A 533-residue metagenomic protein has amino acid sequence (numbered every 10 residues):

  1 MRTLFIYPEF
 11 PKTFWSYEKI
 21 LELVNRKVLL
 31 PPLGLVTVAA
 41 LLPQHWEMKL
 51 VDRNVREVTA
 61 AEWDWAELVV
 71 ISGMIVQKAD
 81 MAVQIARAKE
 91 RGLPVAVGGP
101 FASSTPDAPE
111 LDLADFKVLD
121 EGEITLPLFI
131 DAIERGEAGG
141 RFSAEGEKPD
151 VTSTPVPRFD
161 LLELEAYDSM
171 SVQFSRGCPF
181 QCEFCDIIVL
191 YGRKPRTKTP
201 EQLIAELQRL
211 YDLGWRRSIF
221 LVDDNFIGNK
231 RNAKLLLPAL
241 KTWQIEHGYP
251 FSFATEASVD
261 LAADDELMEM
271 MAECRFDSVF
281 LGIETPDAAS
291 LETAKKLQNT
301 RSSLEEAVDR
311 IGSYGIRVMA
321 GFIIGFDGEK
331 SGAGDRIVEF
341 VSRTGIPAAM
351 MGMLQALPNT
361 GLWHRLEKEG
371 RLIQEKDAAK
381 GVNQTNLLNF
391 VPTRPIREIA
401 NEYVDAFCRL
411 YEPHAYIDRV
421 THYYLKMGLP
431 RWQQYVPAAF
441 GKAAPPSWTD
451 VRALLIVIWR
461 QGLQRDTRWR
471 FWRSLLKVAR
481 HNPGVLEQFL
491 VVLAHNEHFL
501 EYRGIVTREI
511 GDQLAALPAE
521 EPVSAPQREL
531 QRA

Functional and structural regions predicted by a protein language model:
M1-W215: Acidic, low-complexity intrinsically disordered segments
R2-F5, E47, E62, D377-A378 (+1 more regions): Radical SAM enzyme core and accessory elements
F5, I71, L221-D223, L281 (+1 more regions): Conserved beta-strand positions
F10-S16, S104-A108, K230-R231, A289-A294 (+3 more regions): Flexible glycine/acidic-rich beta-alpha junction loops that bind and position SAM and/or redox cofactors in anaerobic
T37-L41, A239, D405: Amphipathic alpha-helical segments that form well-ordered structural scaffolds and often line/cohere around active
V51-V55, E145-P157, R317, E329-G352 (+1 more regions): A C-terminal junction/extension of Radical SAM enzymes
A108-L128, M270-S278, V338-M351: Structural recognition of alpha->loop->beta junctions
P155-M319, I324-E339, E367-K368, E375: Radical SAM [4Fe-4S] cluster-binding motif and immediate context
